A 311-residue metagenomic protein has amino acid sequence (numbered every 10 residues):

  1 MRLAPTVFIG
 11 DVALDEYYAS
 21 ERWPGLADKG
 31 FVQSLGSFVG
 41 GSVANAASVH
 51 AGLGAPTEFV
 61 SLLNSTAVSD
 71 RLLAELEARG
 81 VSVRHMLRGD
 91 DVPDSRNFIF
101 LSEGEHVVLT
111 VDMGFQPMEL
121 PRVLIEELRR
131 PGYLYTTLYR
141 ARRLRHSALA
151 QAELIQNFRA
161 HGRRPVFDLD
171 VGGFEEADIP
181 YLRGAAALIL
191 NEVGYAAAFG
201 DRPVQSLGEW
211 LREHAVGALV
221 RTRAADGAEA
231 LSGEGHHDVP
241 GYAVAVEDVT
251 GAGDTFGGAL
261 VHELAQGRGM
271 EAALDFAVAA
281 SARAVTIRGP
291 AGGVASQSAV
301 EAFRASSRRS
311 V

Functional and structural regions predicted by a protein language model:
M1-L62, A67-A74, A78, V246: Glycine-rich phosphate/adenosyl-contacting loop at the front of the ribokinase-like
M1-T6, F31, N157, V204-V311: Conserved phosphate-binding/catalytic region of the ribokinase-like
M1-V12, A74-R88, L101-H237, A302 (+1 more regions): Ribokinase/PfkB-type carbohydrate-kinase core domain
D15, A196, A291: Nucleotide phosphate-binding site architecture
W23-V32, I189-N191, H237-P240: Short glycine/proline- and charge-enriched loop/turn segments that cap or connect secondary-structure elements
H50, N191, G253: Short, conserved phosphate/pyrophosphate- and ester-handling motifs at nucleotide-, phospho-/glycolipid
D90-V92: Electropositive, gly/pro-rich neighborhoods at or near active sites that engage anionic ligands
F98: C-terminal catalytic lobe of FAD-dependent flavoproteins
